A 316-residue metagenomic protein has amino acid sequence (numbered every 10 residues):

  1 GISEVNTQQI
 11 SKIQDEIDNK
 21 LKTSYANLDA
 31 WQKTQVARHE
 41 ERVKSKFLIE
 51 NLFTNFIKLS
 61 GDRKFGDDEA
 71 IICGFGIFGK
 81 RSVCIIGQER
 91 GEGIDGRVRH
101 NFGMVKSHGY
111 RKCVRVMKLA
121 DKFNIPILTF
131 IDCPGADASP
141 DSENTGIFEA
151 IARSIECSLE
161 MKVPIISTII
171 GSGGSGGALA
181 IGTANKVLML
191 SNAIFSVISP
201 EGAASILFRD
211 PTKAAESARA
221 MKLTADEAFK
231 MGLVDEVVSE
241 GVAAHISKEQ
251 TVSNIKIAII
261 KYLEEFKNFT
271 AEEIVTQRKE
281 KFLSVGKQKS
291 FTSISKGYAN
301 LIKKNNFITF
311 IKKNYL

Functional and structural regions predicted by a protein language model:
G1-S82, E249-L316: Intrinsically disordered, low-complexity segments enriched in small/flexible residues
T34-A37, R99-H100, A244: Short hinge/gating elements
V43-S45, G93-D95, D137-S139: Short active-site-adjacent helix-start/loop capping segments
N51, F65-D67, C73, S82 (+2 more regions): Glycine-rich beta-alpha loop segments
F78-K80, K122-N124, K162, T183-A184: Short, well-ordered loop/turn elements at secondary-structure boundaries
I131-I260, E264, N268: Conserved catalytic cores of soluble enzyme domains, especially glycine-rich substrate-binding beta-alpha loops
